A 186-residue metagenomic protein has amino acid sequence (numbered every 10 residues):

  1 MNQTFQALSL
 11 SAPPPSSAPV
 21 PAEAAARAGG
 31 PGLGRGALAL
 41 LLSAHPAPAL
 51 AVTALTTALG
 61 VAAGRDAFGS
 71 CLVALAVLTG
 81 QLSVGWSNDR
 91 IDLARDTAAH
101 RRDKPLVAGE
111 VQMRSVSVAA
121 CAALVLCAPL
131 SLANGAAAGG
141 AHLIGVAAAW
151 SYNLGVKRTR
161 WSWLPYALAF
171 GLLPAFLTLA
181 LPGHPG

Functional and structural regions predicted by a protein language model:
N2-G186: Multi-pass alpha-helical membrane architecture of UbiA-family and related isoprenoid/lipid prenyltransferases
